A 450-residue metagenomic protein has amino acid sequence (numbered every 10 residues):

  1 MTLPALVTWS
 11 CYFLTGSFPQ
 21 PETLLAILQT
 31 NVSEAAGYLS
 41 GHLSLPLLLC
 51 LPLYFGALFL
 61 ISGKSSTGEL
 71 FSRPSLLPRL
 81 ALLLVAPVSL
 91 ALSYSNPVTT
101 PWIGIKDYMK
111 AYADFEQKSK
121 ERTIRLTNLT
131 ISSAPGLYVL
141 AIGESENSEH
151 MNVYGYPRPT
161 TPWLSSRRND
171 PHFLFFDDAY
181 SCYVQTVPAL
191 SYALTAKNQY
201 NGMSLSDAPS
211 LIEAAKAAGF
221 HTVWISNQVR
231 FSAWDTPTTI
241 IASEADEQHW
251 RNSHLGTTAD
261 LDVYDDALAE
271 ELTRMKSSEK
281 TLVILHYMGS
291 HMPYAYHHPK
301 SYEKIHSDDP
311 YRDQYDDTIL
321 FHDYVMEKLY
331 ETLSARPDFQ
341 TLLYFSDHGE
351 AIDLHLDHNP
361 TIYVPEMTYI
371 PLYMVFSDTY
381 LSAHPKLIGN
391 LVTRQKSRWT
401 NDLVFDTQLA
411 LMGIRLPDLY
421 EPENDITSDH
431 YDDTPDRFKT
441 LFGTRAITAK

Functional and structural regions predicted by a protein language model:
M1-I103: Transmembrane and membrane-interface helices of multi-pass, inner-membrane envelope-modifying transferases
L92-L140, S145-E303, K396, T400-D402 (+2 more regions): Active-site-proximal alpha/beta segments of enzymes that process anionic O-linked groups
L126-L129, D357-I362, V392-T393: Short, P/G- and charge-enriched loop/turn segments at secondary-structure junctions
V139, F321-P360, F405-L409: Metal-dependent active-site segment of extracytoplasmic phospho-/sulfohydrolases and closely related
P159, D338-F339, F345-P385, P422 (+1 more regions): Histidine-centered active-site microenvironments of extracellular/periplasmic hydrolases and transferases
C182, G202-P209, D308-L320, I362-T368 (+2 more regions): A short beta-strand-to-alpha-helix junction
F231-T236, M288-R336, T361-I370, D378 (+1 more regions): Active-site-proximal cap/lid insertion segments
T444-K450: C-terminal, low-complexity/hydrophilic appendages and adjacent surface loops of extracellular/periplasmic anionic
